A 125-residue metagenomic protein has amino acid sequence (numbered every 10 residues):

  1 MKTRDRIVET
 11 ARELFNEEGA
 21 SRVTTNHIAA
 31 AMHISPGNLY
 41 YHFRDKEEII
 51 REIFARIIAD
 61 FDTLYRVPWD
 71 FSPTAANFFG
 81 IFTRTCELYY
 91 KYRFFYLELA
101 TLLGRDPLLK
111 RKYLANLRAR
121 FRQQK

Functional and structural regions predicted by a protein language model:
M1-T3: Short, Lys/Arg-enriched anionic-surface-contact patches
R6, T10, L14-E48, E52: Helix-turn-helix
E9, G37, T63, L97-E98 (+1 more regions): Positions in alpha-helical segments
T10, L14, A31-M32, L64 (+3 more regions): Generic non-transmembrane alpha-helical segments
E52, R66-E98, R105-L109, A115: Hydrophobic alpha-helical connector segments
A55-F61: Short, basic, alpha-helical segments at the C-terminal edge of helix-turn-helix-like DNA-binding modules
L117-K125: Hydrophobic alpha-helical bundle segments that form small-molecule/ligand-binding pockets
